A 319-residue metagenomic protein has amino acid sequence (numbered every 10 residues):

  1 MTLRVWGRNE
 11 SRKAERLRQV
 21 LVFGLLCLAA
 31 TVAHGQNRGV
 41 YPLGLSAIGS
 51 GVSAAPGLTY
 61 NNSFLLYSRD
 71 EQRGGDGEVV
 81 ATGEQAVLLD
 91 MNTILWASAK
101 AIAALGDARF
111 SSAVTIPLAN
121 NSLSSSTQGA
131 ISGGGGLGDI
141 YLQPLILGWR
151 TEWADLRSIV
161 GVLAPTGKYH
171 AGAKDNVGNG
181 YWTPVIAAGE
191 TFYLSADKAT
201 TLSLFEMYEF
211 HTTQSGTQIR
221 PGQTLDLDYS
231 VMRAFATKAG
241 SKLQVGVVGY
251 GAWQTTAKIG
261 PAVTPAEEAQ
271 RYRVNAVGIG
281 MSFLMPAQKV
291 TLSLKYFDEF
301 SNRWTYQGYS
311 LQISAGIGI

Functional and structural regions predicted by a protein language model:
Q36-N37, G49-G57, A99-F110, W149-L156 (+4 more regions): Short loop/turn motifs that connect adjacent beta-strands in outer-membrane beta-barrel proteins
N37-R38, Y67-L89, S125-G136: Surface-exposed strand-loop-strand hairpins of Gram-negative outer-membrane beta-barrel proteins
A47, G77-T82, S126-S132, H170-N176 (+3 more regions): Extracellular loop and loop/strand-boundary signature of outer-membrane beta-barrel proteins
S50, N62, N92-S98, L142-G148 (+5 more regions): Residues on the lipid-exposed face of transmembrane beta-strands in outer-membrane beta-barrel proteins
P56, E84-N92, A108, I131-I140 (+4 more regions): Residues that define the transmembrane beta-barrel architecture of outer-membrane proteins
Y60-N62, A108-V114, L156-V160, P184 (+6 more regions): Transmembrane beta-strands of outer-membrane beta-barrel proteins
F64-D70, I116-S122, V162-K168, E206-T212 (+4 more regions): Transmembrane beta-strands of outer-membrane beta-barrel pores
G216-I319: Outer membrane beta-barrel transmembrane domains
